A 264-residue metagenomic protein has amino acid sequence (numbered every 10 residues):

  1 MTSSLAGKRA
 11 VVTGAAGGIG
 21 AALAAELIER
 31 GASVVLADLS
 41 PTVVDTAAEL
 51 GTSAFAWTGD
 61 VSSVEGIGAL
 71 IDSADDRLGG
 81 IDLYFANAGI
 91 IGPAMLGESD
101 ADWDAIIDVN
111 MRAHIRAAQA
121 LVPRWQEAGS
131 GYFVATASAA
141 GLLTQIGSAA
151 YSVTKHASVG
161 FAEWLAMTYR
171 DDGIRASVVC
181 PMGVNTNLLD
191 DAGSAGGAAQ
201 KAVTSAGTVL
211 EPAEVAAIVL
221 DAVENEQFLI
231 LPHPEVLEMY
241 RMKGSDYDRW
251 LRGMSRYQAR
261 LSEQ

Functional and structural regions predicted by a protein language model:
R9, A16-G17: Conserved glycine-rich cofactor-binding loop
R30-D45: Conserved glycine-rich Rossmann-like NAD(P)H-binding loop of the short-chain dehydrogenase/reductase
A94-I107: Substrate-binding pocket helix/loop in short-chain dehydrogenase/reductase
A118, T154: Active-site helix of classical SDR
S138: Residue(s) in the substrate-gating loop at a strand-loop-helix junction that position the organic substrate next
L143, W164-R175: Active-site-adjacent segment of SDR/Rossmann-fold oxidoreductases
V178, G197-M239: C-terminal helical subdomain
